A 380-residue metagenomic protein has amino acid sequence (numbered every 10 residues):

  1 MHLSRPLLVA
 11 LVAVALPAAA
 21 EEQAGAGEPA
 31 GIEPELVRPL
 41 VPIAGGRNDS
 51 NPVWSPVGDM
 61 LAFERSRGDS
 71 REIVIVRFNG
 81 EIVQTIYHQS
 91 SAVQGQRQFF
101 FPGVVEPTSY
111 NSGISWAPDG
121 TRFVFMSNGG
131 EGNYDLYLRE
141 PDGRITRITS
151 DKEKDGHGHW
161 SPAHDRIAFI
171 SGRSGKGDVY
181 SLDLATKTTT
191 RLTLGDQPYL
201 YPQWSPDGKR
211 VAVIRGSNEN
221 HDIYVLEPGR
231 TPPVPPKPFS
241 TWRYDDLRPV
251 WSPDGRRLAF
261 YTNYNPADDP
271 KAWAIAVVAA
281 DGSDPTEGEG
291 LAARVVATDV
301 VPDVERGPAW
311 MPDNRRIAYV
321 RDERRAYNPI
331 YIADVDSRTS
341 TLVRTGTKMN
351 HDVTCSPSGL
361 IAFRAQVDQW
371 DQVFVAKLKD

Functional and structural regions predicted by a protein language model:
M1-L8: Bacterial N-terminal signal peptides that target proteins for export
L11-A20: Hydrophobic h-region of N-terminal signal peptides that target proteins for export in Gram-negative bacteria
E21-D380: Sequence signature of WD/YWTD-type beta-propeller architectures
